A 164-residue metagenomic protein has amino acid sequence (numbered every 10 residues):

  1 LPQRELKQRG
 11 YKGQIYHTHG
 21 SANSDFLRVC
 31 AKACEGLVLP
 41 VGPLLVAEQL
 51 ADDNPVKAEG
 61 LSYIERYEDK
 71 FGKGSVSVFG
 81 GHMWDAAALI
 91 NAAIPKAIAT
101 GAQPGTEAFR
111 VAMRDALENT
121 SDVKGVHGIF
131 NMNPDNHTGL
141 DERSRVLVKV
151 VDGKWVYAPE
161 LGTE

Functional and structural regions predicted by a protein language model:
L1-E164: Extracytosolic ligand-binding ectodomains
